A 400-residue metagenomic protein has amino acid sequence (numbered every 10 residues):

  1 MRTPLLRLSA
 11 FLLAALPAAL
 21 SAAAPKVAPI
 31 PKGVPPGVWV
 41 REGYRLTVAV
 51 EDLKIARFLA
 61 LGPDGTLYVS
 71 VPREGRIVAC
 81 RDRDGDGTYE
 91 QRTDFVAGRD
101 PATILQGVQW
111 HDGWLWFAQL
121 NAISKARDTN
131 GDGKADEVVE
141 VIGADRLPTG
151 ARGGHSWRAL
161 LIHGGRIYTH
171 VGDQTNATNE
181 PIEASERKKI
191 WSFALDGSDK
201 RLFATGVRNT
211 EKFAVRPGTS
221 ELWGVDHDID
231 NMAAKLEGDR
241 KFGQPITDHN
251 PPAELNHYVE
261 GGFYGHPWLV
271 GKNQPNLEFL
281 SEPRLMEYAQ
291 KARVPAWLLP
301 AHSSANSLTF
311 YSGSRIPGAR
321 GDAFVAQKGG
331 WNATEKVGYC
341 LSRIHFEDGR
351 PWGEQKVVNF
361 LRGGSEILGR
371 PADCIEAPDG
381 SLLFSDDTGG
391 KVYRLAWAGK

Functional and structural regions predicted by a protein language model:
A24-V40, W157, D173-A177, K188 (+7 more regions): Beta-propeller domain segments
T47-V71, S304-S307, V325: Beta-strand-rich domains and repeat architectures in extracellular enzymes and scaffolds, especially beta-propellers
A49-L53, F95-D100, I142-D145, T149-R152 (+3 more regions): Surface loop/turn motifs at the tips and blade-to-blade linkers of beta-strand repeat domains
D52, G62, H111, L161-H163 (+3 more regions): Structural WD40 beta-propeller signal
L59, V108, L160, T210-F213 (+2 more regions): Hydrophobic core register within WD40 beta-propeller blades
T66-V69, W114-F117, R166-H170, E221-V225 (+2 more regions): Conserved beta-propeller blade signature
A79-C80, G87-D112: Blade-loop segments of beta-propeller domains
T103, N121-H163, T175: Asp-box/WD-like beta-propeller blade repeats and closely related beta-sheet repeat scaffolds
